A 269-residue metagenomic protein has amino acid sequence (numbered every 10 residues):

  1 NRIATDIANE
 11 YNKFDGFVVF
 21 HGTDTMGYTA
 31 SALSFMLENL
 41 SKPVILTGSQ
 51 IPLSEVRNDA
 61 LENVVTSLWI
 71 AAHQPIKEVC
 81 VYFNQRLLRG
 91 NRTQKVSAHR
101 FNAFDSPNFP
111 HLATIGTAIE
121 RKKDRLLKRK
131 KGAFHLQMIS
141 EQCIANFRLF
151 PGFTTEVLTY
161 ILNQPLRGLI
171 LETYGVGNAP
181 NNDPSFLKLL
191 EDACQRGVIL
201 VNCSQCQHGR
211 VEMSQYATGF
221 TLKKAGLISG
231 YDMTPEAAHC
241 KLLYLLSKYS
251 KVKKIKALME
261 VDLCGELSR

Functional and structural regions predicted by a protein language model:
N1-A8: ATP/NTP phosphate-donor binding region
E10-M26, Q164-N178: Short acidic, glycine-rich surface-loop motifs adjacent to enzyme active sites
V19-H21, I45-G48, C80-N84, R148 (+2 more regions): Short beta-strand segments
V19-K42, N181-L189: Short Gly/Thr/Asp-enriched flexible loops that form oxyanion-binding sites at enzyme active sites
A30-L61, W69-H73, C194-S204: Short, acidic/small-residue loops that bind anionic groups at enzyme active sites
L46-G116: Internal gly/pro-rich beta-alpha loop/helix module that stabilizes soluble enzyme cofactors or their anionic handles
R89-L171, V176, N181, D262 (+1 more regions): Accessory alpha-helical/coil subdomains and C-terminal extensions that flank or cap enzyme catalytic cores
V176-R269: C-terminal non-catalytic interaction/assembly regions of soluble proteins
